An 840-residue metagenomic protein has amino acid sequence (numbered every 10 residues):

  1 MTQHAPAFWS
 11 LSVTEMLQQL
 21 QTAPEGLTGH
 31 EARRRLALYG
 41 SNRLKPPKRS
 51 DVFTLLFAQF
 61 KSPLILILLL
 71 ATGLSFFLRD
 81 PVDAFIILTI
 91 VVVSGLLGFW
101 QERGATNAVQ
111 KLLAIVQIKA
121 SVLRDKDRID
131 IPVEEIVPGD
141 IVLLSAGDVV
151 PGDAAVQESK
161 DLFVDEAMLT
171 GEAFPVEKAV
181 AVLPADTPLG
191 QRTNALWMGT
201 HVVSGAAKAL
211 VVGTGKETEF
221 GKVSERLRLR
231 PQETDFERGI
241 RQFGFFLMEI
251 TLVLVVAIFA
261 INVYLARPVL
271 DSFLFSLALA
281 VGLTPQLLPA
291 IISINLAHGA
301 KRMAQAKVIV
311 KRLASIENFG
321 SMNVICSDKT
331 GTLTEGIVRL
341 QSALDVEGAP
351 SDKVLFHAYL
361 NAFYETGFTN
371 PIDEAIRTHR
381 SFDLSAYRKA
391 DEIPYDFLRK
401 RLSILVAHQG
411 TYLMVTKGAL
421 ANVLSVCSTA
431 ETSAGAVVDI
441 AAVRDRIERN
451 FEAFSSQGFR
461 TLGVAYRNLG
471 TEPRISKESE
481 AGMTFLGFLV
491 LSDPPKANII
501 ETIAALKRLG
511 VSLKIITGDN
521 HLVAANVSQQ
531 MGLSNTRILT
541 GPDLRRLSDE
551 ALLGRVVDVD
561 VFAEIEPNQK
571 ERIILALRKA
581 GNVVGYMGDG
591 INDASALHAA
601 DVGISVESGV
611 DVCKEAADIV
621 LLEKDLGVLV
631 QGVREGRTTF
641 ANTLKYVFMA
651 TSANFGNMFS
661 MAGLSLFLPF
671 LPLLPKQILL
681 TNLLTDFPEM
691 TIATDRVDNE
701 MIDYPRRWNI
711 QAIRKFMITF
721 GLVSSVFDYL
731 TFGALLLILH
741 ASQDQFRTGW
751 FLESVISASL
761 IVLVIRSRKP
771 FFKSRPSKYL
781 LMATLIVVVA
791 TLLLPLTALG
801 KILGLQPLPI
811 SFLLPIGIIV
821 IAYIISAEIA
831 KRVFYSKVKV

Functional and structural regions predicted by a protein language model:
M1-R128, E134-V137, V142-V150, A155-F163 (+6 more regions): Non-lumenal N-terminal regulatory segments of integral membrane proteins
S41-G73, T106, R128-I129, D186-A195 (+8 more regions): Soluble-to-membrane junctions at the N-terminal ends of transmembrane alpha-helices in multi-pass ion-transporting
A58-F77, V91-G95, F99, I118 (+9 more regions): Alpha-helical transmembrane segments of multi-pass membrane proteins, especially the membrane-embedded transport
L66-I86, F246-T284, A297, K301-K307 (+4 more regions): Helix-interface capping motifs at the ends of transmembrane segments in multi-pass membrane proteins
D83-Q117, R124, P231-V324, L489 (+3 more regions): Hydrophobic alpha-helical transmembrane segments
F163, L169, V180, E335-H357 (+4 more regions): Basic, amphipathic juxtamembrane/active-site segments that coordinate anionic phosphate or diphosphate groups
A195-V203, N318-F485, L491, A504 (+7 more regions): Cytosolic catalytic regions of ATP/NTP-dependent phosphoryl-transfer enzymes
L254, I258, M531, N535-Y586 (+2 more regions): Membrane-embedded transport module
